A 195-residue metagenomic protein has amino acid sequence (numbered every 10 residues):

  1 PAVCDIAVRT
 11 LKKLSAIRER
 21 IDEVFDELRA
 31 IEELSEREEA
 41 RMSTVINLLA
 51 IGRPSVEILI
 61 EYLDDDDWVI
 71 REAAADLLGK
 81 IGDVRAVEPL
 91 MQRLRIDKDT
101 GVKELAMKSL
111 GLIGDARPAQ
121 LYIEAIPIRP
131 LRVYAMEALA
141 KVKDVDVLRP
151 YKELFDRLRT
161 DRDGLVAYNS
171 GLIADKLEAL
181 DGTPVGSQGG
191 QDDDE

Functional and structural regions predicted by a protein language model:
A2-A16, E36-R53, I58-D64, W68-D83 (+5 more regions): Structural detector for internal amphipathic alpha-helices that build alpha-solenoid repeat scaffolds
K12-I31, S187: N-terminal capping/linker segments that flank leucine-rich repeat
R20-R29, I58-I60, P89-M91, L121-Y122 (+1 more regions): Buried hydrophobic core positions in alpha-solenoid tandem helical repeats
E33-E36, R159: Charged, low-complexity interaction regions
P127-I128, E153-T160: TPR/TPR-like (Sel1-like) alpha-helical repeat modules
G189-E195: Short acidic DE-rich linear segments
